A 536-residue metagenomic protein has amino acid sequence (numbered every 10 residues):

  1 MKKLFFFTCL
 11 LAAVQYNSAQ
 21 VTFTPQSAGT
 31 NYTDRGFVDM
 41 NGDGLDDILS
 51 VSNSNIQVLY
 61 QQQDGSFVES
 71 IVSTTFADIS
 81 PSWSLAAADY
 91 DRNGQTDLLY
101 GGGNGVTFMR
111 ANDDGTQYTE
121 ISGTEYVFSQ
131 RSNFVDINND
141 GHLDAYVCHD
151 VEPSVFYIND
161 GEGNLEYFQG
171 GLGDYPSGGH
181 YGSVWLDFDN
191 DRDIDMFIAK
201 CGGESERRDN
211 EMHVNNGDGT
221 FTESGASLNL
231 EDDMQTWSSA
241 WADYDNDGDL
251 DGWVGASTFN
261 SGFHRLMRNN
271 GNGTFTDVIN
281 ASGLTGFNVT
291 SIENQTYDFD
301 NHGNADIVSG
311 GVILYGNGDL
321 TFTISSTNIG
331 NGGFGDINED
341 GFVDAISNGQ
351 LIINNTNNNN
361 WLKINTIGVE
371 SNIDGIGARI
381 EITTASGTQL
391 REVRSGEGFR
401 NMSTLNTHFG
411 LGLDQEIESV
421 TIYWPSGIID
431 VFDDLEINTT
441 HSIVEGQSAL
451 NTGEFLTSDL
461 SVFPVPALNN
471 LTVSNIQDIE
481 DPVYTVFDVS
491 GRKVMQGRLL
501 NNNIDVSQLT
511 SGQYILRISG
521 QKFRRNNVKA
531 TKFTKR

Functional and structural regions predicted by a protein language model:
M1-V21, T452, Q513, N527-A530: Bacterial Sec-dependent N-terminal signal peptides
S18-S50, Q63-G65, G94-T96, G141-L143: An edge-strand/N-cap motif at the start of beta-rich repeat modules
A19-T33, Y60-P81, M109-V127, I158-G178 (+6 more regions): Blade-edge motifs of beta-propeller repeat domains
F23-S27, F322-T457: Gly/Ser/Thr/Pro-enriched helix-cap/hinge segments flanking short amphipathic alpha-helices
N31-G42, W83-R92, S129-N139, H180-N190 (+5 more regions): Beta-propeller blade termini
G42-D46, G94-L98, G141-V147, R192-I198 (+3 more regions): Glycine-aliphatic tripeptides that mark coil-to-beta-strand junctions in extracellular and membrane proteins
N55, G105, E152, G202-S205 (+1 more regions): Short glycine/acidic-enriched loop and turn motifs that connect beta-strands
A385-L390, Q415, T421-Y423, E454-R536: C-terminal outer-membrane/trafficking sorting elements
